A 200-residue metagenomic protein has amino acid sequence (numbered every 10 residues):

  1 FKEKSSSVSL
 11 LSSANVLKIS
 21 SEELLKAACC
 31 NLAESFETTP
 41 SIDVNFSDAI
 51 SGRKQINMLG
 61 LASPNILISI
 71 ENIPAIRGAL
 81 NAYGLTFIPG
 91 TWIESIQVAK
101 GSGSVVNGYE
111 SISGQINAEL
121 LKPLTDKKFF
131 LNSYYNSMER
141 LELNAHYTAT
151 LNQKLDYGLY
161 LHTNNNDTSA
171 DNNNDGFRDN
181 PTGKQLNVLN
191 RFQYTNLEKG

Functional and structural regions predicted by a protein language model:
F1-K2, M58-A62, I70-N72, K100 (+1 more regions): Flexible glycine-/small-residue-rich
F1-L25, A33, S63: Short, acidic, small-residue-rich periplasmic hinge/interaction motif at the N-terminus of Gram-negative outer-membrane
A33-R77: Extracytoplasmic beta-strand/coil segments of soluble accessory domains associated with Gram-negative outer-membrane
N45, Y83, G103-N107, N132-Y135 (+1 more regions): Outer-membrane beta-barrel domain signature
I50, G108, N136-E139, N180-Q185: Short sequence motifs at beta-strands and strand-loop junctions characteristic of Gram-negative outer-membrane
Q55-N57, I73-K100, V188: Short acidic/polar hinge/loop motifs at secondary-structure boundaries that mediate gating or recognition
F87-K128: A beta-strand signature from Gram-negative outer-membrane beta-barrel systems, especially the internal plug domain
N117, L124-D126, Y134, H146-G200: Periplasmic-side early beta-strands and strand-to-turn transitions of outer-membrane beta-barrels
